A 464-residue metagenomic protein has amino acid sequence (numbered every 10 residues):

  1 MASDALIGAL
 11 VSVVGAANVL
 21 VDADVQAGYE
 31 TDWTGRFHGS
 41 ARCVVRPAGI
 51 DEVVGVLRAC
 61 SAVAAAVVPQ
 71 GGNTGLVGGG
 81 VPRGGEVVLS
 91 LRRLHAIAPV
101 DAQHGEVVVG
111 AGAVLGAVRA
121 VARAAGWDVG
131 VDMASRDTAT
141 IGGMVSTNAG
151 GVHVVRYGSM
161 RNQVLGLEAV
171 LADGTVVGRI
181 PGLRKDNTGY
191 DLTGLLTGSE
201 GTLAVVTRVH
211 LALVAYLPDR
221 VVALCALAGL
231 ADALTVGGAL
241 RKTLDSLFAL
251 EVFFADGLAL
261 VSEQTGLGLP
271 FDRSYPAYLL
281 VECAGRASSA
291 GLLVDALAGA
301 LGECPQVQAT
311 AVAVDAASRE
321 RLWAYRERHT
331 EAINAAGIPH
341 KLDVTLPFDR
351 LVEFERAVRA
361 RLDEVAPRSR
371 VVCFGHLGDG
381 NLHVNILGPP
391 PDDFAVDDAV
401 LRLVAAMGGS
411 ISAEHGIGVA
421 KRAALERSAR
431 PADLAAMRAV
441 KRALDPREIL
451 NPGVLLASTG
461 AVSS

Functional and structural regions predicted by a protein language model:
M1-R58, G75-G105, G257-G268, D315-D343 (+2 more regions): N-terminal flexible segment immediately upstream of the FAD-binding catalytic core in FAD-dependent oxidoreductases
M1-W33, V63-A65, A300-S318, A406-I411 (+1 more regions): N-terminal accessory segments
D22-Y29, L211-A215, V221-A399, L403 (+2 more regions): C-terminal substrate-recognition/cap domain of FAD-linked oxidoreductases
D24, G71-T74, L94, A134 (+2 more regions): Short, ordered loop/turn segments at secondary-structure junctions
A64-P69, T74-G79: Active-site cofactor/substrate anionic-group-binding motifs, chiefly glycine- and Lys/Arg-rich phosphate-binding loops
A96-E251, L450: FAD-binding subdomain of flavoenzyme oxidoreductases
T175, R422-S464: Activity-critical C-terminal alpha-helical subdomain
